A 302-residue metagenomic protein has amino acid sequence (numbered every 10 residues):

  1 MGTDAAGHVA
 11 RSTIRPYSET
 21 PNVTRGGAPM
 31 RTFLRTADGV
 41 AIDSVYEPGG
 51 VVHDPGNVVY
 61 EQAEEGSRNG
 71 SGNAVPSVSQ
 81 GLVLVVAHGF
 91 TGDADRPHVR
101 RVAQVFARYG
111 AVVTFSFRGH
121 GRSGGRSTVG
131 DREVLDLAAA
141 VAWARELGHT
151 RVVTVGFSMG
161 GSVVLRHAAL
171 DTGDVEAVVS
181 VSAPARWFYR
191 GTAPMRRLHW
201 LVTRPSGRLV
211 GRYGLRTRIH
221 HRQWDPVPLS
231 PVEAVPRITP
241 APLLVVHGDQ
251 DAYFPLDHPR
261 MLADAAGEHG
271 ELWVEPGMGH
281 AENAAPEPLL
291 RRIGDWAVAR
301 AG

Functional and structural regions predicted by a protein language model:
G2-V51, Y60, G72-P76: N-terminal cap/lid segment of alpha/beta-hydrolase-fold proteins
F90-A103: The serine-hydrolase catalytic nucleophile loop
A103-G124: Conserved alpha/beta-hydrolase
T128-L147: Alpha/beta-hydrolase active-site loop
G173-W224: Hydrolase active-site cap/lid region
I238-T239, V245-H247: Short beta-strand/loop motif that positions the catalytic acidic residue of the alpha/beta-hydrolase fold
A252-H258: Conserved alpha/beta-hydrolase "acid-adjacent" motif
M278-L290: Catalytic histidine-centered segment of alpha/beta-hydrolase-like enzymes
